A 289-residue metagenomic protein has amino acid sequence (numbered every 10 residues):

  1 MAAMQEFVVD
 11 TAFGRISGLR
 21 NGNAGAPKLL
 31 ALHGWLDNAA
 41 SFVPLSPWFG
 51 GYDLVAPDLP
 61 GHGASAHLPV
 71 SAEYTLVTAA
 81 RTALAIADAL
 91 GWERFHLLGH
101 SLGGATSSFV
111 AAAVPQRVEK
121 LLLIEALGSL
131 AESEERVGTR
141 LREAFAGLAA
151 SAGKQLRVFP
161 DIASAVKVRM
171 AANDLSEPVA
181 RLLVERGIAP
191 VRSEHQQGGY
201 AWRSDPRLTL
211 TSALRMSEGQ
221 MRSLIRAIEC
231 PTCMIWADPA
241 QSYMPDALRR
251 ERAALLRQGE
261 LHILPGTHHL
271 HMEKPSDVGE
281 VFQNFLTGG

Functional and structural regions predicted by a protein language model:
M1-L29, G50-D53, W92-R94, G128 (+2 more regions): Alpha/beta-hydrolase fold catalytic core
A12, L19, V55-L98, E134 (+1 more regions): Active-site loop/oxyanion-hole signature of alpha/beta-hydrolase fold enzymes
L19-A66: Conserved HGGG/HGGXW glycine-rich cap/lid loop of the alpha/beta-hydrolase fold
G99, G103, S107: Gly/Ala-rich beta-loop-alpha elbow adjacent to hydrolase catalytic centers
A112, E119-I162: Flexible "cap/lid" loop of the alpha/beta hydrolase fold
G153-R215: Conserved alpha/beta-hydrolase catalytic His-Asp/Glu region
A227-G266: Conserved loop-alpha-helix segment in the C-terminal half of the alpha/beta-hydrolase fold that carries the catalytic
G266-P275, G279: Catalytic histidine-centered segment of alpha/beta-hydrolase-like enzymes
